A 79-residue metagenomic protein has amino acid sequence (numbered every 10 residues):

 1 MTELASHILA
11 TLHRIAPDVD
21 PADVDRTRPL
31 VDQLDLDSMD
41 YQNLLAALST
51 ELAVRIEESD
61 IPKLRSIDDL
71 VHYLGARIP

Functional and structural regions predicted by a protein language model:
M1-P21, G75-I78: Thiotemplate assembly-line natural product biosynthesis machinery
A16-D35, L52-D60: Phosphopantetheine carrier-protein modules
D40: Two-component histidine kinase catalytic core, primarily the HATPase_c
V54, Y73-A76: Amphipathic alpha-helical interaction surfaces
S59-D69: AMP-binding/adenylate-forming catalytic domain of the ANL superfamily
